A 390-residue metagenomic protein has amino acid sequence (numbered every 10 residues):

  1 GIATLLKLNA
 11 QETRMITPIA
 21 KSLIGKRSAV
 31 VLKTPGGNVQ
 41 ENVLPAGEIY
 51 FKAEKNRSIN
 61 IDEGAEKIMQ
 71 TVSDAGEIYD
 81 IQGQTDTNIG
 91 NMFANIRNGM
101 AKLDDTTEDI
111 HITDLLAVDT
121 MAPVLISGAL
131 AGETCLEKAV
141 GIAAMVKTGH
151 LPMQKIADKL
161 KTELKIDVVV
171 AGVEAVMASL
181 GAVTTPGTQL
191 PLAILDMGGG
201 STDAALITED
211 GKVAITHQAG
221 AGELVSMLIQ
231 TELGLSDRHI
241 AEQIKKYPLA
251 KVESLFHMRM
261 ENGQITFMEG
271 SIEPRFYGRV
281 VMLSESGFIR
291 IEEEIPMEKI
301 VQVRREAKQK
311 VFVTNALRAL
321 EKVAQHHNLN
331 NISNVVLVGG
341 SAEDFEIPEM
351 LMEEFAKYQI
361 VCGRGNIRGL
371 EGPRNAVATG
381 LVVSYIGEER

Functional and structural regions predicted by a protein language model:
G1-P191, V252-S254, N262-K310, V323-R390: Nucleotide/phosphate-binding catalytic cleft detector across ATP-hydrolyzing and phosphate-transferring enzymes
G1-T4, S226, Q230, D237-K246: Long, charge-dense
N91, A101, T106, I110-H111 (+2 more regions): Glycine-rich phosphate-binding loop of actin/hexokinase-like ATP-binding domains
I166-V168, L233-I244, L329-I332: Short, surface-exposed acidic
M197, L206, H217, K245 (+3 more regions): Active-site proximal loops enriched in glycine and acidic residues that flank catalytic Cys/His/Asp and coordinate
A221, V225, F312, V377: Catalytic-loop motifs flanking and including active-site residues across diverse enzymes
L233, A316, L320-H327: Alpha-helix capping/termination and helix-coil
S236-M260: A short helix-loop
